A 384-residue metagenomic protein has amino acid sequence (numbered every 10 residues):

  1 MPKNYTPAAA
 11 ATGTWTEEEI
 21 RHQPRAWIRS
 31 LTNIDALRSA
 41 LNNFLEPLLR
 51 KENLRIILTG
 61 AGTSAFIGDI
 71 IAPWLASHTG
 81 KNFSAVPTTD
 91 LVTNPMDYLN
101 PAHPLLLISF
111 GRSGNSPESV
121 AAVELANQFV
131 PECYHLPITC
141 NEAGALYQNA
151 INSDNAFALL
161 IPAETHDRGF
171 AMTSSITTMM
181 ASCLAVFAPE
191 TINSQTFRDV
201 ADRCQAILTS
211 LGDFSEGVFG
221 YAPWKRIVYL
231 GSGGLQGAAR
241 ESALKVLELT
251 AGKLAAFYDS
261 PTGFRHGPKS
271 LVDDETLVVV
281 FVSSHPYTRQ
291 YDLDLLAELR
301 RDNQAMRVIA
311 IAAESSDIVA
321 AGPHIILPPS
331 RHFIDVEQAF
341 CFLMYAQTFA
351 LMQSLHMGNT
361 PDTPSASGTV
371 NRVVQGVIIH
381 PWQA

Functional and structural regions predicted by a protein language model:
M1-E17, P24-R25, R29-S30, I151-N155 (+3 more regions): Phosphate-moiety recognition in structured ligand-binding domains
M1-Y5, I138-C140, A222-I227: An N-terminal domain-start capping segment
E18-E46, K51-N53, I151-V279, M357-A384: Active-site phosphate/pyrophosphate-binding segments
L49-D202, F281-A321, I325-S330: Glycine-rich phosphate-binding loops that contact phosphosugars or nucleotide phosphates
I56-T59, G231-G234, E337, C341: Alpha-helical transmembrane segments of integral membrane proteins, emphasizing hydrophobic/aromatic residues
I67, I71, S174-M179, A238 (+2 more regions): Catalytic-loop motifs flanking and including active-site residues across diverse enzymes
N94-M96, D167-M172, R265-H266, D335-L343: Short, charged, surface-exposed secondary-structure boundary motifs
